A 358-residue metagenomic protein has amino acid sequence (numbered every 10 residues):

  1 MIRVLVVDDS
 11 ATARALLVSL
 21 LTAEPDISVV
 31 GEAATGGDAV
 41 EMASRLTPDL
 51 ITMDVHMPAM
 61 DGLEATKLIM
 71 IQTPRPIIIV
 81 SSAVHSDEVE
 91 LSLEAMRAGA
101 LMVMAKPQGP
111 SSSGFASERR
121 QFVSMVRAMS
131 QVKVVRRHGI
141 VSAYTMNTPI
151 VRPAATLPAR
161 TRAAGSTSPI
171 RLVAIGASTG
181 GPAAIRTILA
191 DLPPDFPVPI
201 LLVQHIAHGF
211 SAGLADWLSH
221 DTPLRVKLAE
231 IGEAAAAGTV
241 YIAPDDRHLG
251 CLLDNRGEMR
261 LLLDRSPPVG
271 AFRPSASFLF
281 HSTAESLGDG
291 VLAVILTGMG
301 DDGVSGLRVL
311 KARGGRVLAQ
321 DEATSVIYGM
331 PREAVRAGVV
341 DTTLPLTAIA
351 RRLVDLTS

Functional and structural regions predicted by a protein language model:
M1-L5, S10-T22, D26, G37-D38 (+3 more regions): Conserved acid/base catalytic micro-environments in cytosolic active-site loops
A34: Glycine-rich phosphate/oxyanion-binding loops and their immediately adjacent helices within cytosolic catalytic domains
